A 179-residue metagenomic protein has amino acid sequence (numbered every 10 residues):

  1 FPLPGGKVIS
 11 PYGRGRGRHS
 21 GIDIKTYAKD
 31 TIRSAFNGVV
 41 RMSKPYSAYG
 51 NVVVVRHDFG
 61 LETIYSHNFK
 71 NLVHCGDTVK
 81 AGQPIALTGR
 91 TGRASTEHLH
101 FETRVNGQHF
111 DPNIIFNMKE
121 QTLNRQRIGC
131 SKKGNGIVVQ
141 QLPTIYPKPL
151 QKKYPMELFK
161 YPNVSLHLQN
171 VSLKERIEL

Functional and structural regions predicted by a protein language model:
F1-G50, A81, R125-R127, S131-G136 (+1 more regions): Surface-exposed, glycine-biased beta-strand/turn segments
G6, I22, D30, G50-N51 (+4 more regions): Glycine-centered loop/turn positions within well-structured domains that cap or flank conserved ligand/cofactor-binding
P11, S43-K44, N71, T88-T91: Residue-level recognition of beta-strand microenvironments
G17, T63-F69, R90, A94-E97: Peptidoglycan cell-wall recognition and remodeling modules
R18, M42, N51, N71-H74 (+2 more regions): A short local loop/turn or secondary-structure capping micro-motif enriched for an aromatic residue
T26-A28, F59, K70, V105 (+1 more regions): Non-catalytic surface loops within mature trypsin-like serine protease
S34-L72, E102: Zn2+-dependent peptidoglycan hydrolase active-site motif and core
V53-H57, D77-G134, V138-V139, Y146: Conserved, short, structured surface segments that act as functional micro-motifs
